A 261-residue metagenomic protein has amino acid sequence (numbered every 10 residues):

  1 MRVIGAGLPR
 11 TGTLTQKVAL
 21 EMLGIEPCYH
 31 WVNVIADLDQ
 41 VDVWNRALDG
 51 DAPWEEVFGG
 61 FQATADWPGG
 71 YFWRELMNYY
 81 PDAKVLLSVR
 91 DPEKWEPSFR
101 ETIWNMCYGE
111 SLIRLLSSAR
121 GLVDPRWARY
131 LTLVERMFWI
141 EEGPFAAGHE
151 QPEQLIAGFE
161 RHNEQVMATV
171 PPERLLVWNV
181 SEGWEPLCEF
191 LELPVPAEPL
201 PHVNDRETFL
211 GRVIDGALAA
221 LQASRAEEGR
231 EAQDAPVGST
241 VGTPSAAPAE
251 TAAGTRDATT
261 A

Functional and structural regions predicted by a protein language model:
M1-G59: PAPS-dependent sulfotransferase catalytic core
G5-G7, W31, A65-G69, V89-R90 (+1 more regions): Short His-Asn-centered micro-motif
T13-L14, G70-R74, E96, G183-L187: Short, well-ordered alpha-helical microsegments
I25, N33, E75-Q151, F190-L193: PAPS-dependent sulfotransferase catalytic domain
N33-V41, L86-E96, L115, G158-R225: The conserved 3'-phosphoadenosine-5'-phosphosulfate
R46, G50-F58, Y71, S111-V177: PAPS-dependent sulfotransferase catalytic domain
V57-E75, L87-S88: Glycine-rich phosphate-binding loop used to anchor ATP phosphates in small-molecule kinases, encompassing both
A235-A261: Long, low-complexity, intrinsically disordered segments
